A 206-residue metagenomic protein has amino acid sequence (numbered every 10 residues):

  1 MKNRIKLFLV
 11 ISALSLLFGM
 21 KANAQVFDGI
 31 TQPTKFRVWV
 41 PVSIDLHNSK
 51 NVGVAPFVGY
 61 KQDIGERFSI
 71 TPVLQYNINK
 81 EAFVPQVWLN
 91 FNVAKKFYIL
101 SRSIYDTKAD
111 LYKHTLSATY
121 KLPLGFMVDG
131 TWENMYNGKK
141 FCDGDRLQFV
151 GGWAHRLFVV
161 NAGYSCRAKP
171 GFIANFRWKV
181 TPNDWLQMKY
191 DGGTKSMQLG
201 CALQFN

Functional and structural regions predicted by a protein language model:
M1-L9: Bacterial N-terminal signal peptides that target proteins for export
L9-L17: Bacterial N-terminal signal peptides
M20-V38, N206: Outer-membrane beta-barrel biogenesis signature
T34-N48, R67-I78, K96-T107, H114 (+5 more regions): Transmembrane beta-strand segments that form the barrel wall of outer-membrane beta-barrel proteins
V38, V54-V58, F83-V87, Y112-L116 (+3 more regions): Hydrophobic, lipid-facing positions within transmembrane beta-strands of outer-membrane proteins
N51-I99: Glycine- and aromatic-enriched membrane insertion/assembly motifs of diderm outer-membrane and organelle channel
N90, Y120, F149-W153, F172-P182 (+1 more regions): Outer-membrane beta-barrel "beta-signal"
